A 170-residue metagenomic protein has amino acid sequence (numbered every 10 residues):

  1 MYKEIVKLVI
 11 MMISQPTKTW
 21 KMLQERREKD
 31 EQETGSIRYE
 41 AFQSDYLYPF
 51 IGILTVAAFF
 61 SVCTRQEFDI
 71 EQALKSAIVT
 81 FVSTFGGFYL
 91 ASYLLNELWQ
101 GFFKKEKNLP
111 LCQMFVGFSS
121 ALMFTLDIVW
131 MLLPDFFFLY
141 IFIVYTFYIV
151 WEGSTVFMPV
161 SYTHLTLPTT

Functional and structural regions predicted by a protein language model:
Y2-K107: Selected alpha-helical membrane-embedding segments in polytopic membrane proteins
E40-I53, Q113-M123, L165: Alpha-helical membrane-anchoring segments
S83, G87, A91, P110-V150: Alpha-helical transmembrane segments of helical membrane proteins, especially in multi-pass transport, channel
L98, I149-G153: Helix-loop-helix connectors at the membrane interface of multi-pass transporters/channels
Q100-G101, M131, I143, V156: Transmembrane helix-loop junction
T155-Y162: Alpha-helical transmembrane segments
T163-T169: Conserved small/polar residues in nucleotide/adenosyl-binding loops
